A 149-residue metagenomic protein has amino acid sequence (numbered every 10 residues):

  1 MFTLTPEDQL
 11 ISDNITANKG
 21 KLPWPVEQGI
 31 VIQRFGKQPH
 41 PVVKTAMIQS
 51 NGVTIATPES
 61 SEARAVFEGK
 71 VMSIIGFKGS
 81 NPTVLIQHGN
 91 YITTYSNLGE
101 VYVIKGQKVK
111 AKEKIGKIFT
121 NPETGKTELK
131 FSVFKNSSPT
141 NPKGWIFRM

Functional and structural regions predicted by a protein language model:
M1-S73, K78-N81, Q87, T94 (+2 more regions): Extracytoplasmic/periplasmic cell wall- or extracellular glycan-interacting regions that localize and scaffold envelope
G76, E100, T120-E123: Short, conserved catalytic or interaction motifs in soluble domains
V84, K105-M149: Conserved, short, structured surface segments that act as functional micro-motifs
Y91-K108, K112: Short histidine-centered loop motifs in beta-beta connectors
